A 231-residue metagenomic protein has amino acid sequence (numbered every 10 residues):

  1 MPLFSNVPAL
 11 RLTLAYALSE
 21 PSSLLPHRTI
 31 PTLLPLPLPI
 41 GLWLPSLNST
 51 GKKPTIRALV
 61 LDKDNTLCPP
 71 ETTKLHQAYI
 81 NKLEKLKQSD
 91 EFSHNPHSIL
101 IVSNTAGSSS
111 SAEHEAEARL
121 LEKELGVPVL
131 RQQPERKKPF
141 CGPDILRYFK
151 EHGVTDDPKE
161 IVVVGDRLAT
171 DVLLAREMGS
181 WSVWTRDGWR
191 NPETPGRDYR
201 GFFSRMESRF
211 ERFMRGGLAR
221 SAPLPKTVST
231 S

Functional and structural regions predicted by a protein language model:
P2-R57, T73-L75, Y79-I80, E84-V163 (+1 more regions): Asp-based, Mg2+/Mn2+-dependent phosphohydrolase catalytic module
D62: Active-site residues of response regulator receiver
T66-L67: Hydrophobic "anchor" residues
